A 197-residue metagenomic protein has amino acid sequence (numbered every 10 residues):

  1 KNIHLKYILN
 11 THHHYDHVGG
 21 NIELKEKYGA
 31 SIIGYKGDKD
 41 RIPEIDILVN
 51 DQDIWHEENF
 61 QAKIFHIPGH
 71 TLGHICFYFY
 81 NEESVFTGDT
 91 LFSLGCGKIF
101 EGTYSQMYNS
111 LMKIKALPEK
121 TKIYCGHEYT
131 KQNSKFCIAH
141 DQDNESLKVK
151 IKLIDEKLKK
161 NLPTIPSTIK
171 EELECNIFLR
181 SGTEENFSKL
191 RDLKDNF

Functional and structural regions predicted by a protein language model:
K1-K6, I42-A139: Catalytic core of the metallo-beta-lactamase
K1-K63, L153-I154: Active-site HxH/HxHxD metal-binding segment of metal-dependent hydrolases
H12, L24, D89, H127 (+1 more regions): Residue-level signal for inorganic ion chemistry
N21, K39, D46, Q52 (+7 more regions): Generic secondary-structure boundary/loop-capping signal
K25-K27, T103-Y104, D141-Q142: Glycine-rich, phosphate-binding/catalytic loops in enzymes
Y35, T71, T168: Residue-level signal for threonine
D38-K39, I54, P68-G69, F187 (+1 more regions): Short polar/acidic secondary-structure junctions
M112-K122, K131-F197: Accessory terminal helices/loops
